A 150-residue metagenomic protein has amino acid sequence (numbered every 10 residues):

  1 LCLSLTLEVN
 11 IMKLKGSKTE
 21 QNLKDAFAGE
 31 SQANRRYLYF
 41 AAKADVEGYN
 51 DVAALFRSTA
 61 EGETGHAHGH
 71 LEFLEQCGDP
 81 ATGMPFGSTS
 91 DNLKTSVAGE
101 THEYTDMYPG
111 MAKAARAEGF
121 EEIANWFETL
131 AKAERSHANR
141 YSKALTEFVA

Functional and structural regions predicted by a protein language model:
L1-I11: Short, Lys/Arg-enriched N-terminal segments with co-localized hydrophobic residues within the first ~10-30 amino acids
M12-A150: Non-heme di-metal
